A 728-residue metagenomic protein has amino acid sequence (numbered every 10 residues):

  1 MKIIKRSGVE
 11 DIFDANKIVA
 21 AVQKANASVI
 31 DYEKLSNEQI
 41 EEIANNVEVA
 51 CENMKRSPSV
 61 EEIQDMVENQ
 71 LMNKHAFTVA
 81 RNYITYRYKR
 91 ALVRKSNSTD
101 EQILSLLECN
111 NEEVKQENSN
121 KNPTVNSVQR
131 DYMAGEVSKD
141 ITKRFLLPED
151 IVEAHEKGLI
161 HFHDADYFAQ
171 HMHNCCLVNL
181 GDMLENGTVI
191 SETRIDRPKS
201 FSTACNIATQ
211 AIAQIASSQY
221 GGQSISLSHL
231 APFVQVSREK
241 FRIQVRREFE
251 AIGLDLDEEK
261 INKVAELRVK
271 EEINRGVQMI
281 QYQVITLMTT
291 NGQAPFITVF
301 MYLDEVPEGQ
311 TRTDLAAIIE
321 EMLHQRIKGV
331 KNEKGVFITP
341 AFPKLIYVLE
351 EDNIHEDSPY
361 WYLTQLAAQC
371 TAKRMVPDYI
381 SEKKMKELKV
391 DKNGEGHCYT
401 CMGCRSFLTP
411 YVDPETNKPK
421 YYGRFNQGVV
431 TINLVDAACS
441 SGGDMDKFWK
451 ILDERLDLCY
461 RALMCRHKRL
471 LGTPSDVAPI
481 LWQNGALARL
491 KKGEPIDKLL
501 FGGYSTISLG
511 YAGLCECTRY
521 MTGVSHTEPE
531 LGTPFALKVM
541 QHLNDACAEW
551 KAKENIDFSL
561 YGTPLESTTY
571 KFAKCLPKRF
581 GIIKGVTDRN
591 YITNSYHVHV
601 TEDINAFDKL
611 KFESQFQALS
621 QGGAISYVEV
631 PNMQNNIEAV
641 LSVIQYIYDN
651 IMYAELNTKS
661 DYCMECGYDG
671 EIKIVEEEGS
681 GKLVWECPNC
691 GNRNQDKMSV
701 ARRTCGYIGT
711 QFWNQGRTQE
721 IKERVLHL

Functional and structural regions predicted by a protein language model:
M1-C109, K722-H727: Charged, amphipathic alpha-helical regulatory modules used for macromolecular assembly or allosteric control
A15-V19, H75-T78, P307-L315, T522-T527 (+2 more regions): Short amphipathic alpha-helical segments with coiled-coil-like heptad repeat character
Q23, Y460, M464, C515-R519: Amphipathic, well-packed alpha-helical segments that form the structural scaffold of globular domains
K89-V93, T99-G503, V524-S525, P529-N689 (+2 more regions): Conserved catalytic cores of very large enzyme subunits
I273-V277, Q281, Y520, R717-E723: Metallocofactor- and cofactor-centric catalytic cores in central/energy metabolism, strongly enriched
I507-Y520, Q541, R703: Contiguous, well-ordered alpha-helical segments that form the cores/surfaces of helical PPI scaffolds
N689-L728: Long insertion/accessory domains within large nucleic-acid-processing enzymes
